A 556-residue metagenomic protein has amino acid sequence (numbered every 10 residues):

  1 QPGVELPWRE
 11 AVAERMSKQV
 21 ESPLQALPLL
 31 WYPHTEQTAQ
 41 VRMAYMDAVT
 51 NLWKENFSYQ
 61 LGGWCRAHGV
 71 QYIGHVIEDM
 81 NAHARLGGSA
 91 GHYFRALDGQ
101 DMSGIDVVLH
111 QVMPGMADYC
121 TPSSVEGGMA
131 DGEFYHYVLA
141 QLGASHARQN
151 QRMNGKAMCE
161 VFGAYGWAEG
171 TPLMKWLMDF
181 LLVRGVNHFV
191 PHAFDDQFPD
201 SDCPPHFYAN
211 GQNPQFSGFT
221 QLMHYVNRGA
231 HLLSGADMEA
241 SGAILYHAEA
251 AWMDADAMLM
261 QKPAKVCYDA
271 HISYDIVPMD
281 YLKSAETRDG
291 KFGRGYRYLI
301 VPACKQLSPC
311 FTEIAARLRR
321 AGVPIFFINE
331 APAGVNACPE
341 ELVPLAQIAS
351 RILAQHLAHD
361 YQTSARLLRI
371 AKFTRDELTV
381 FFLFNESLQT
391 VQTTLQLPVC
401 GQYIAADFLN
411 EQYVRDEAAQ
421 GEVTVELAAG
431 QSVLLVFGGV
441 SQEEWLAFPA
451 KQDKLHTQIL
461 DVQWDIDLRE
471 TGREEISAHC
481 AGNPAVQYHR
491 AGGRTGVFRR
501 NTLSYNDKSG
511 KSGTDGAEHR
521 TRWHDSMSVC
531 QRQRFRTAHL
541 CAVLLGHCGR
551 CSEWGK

Functional and structural regions predicted by a protein language model:
P2-R499, K508-G510: Carbohydrate-binding surfaces of carbohydrate-active enzymes
C304, R520, R550-S552: Hydrophobic loop/turn residues within beta-sheet-rich immunoglobulin-like superfamily modules
R415-A418, F535-L540: Short beta-strand segments within Ig-like beta-sandwich modules, predominantly Fibronectin type-III
E422-V425, L544-R550: Exposed aromatic-hydrophobic patches
A429, S552-W554: Surface-exposed loops/turns
R490-G493, C530, R534: Flexible, membrane-facing loop/turn or short amphipathic-helix motifs that contact lipid bilayers or gate lipid-binding
N501-L503: Hydrophobic core residues within well-ordered beta-strands of beta-rich domains
D507-S509, G513-R532, H539, K556: Aromatic-lined ligand-binding clefts that engage carbohydrates, nucleic acids, or primary amines
